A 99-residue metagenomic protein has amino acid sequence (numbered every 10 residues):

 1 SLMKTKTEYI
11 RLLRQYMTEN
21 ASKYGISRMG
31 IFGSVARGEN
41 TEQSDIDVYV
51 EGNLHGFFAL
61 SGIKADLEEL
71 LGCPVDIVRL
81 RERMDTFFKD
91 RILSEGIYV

Functional and structural regions predicted by a protein language model:
S1-R28, A36-E42, G52-V99: Catalytic core of pol beta-like nucleotidyltransferases
I31: Conserved histidines in hydrophobic membrane contexts and catalytic metal-binding motifs
D47-V50: Short beta-strand->loop micro-motif that forms the acidic, two-metal-ion catalytic signature in nucleotide-processing
